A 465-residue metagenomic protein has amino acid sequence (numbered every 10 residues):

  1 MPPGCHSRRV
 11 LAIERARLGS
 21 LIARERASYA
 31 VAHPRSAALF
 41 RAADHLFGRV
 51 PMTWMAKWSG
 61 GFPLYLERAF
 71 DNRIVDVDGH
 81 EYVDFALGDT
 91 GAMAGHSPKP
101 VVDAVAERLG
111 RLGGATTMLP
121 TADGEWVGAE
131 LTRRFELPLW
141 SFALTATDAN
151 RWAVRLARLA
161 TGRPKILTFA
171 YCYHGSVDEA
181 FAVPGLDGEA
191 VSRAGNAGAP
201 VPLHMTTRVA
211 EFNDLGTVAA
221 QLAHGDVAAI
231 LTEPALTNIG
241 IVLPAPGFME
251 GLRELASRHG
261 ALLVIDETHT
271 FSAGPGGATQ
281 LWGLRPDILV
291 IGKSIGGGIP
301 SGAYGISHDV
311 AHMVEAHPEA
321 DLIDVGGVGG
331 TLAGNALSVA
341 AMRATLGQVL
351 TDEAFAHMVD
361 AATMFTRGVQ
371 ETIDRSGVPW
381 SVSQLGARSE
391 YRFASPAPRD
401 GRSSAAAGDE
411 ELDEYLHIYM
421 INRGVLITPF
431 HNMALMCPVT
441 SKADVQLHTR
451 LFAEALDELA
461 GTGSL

Functional and structural regions predicted by a protein language model:
P2-L465: Conserved N-terminal phosphate-binding loop of PLP-dependent enzymes in the Aspartate aminotransferase
